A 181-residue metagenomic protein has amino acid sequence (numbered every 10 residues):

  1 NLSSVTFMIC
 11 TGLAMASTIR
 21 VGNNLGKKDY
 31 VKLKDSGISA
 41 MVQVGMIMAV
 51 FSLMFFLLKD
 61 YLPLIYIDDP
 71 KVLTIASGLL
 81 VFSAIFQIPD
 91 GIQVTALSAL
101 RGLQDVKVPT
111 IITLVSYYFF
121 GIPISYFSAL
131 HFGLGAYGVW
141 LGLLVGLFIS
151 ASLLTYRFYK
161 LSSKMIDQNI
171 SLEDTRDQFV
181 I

Functional and structural regions predicted by a protein language model:
N1, L114-G121: Small-residue-enriched core segments of transmembrane alpha-helices in multipass membrane transport and channel
N1-L57, D90-Q104, V108-I112: Small-residue-rich hydrophobic transmembrane alpha-helices
S4-T6, C10, P70-Q93, V115: Alpha-helical transmembrane segments of multi-pass membrane proteins
V21-F86, S128-I181: Short alpha-helical transmembrane segments in multi-pass integral membrane proteins
F120-A129: Transmembrane alpha-helical segments of integral membrane proteins
